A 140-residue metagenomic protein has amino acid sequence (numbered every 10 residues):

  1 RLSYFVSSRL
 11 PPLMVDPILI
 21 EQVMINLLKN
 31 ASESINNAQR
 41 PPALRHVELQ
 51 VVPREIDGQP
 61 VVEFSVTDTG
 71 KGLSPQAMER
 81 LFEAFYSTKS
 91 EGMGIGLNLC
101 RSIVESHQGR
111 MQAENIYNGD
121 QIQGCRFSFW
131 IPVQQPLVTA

Functional and structural regions predicted by a protein language model:
R1-P11: Conserved catalytic submotifs in the C-terminal HATPase_c
P12-V15, T88: Conserved micro-motifs of the catalytic ATP-binding
I20-E21: A residue-level detector for a conserved hydrophobic packing site within the catalytic ATP-binding domain
S32-P60, I116-Q121: ATP-lid-like helix-loop hinge signature
D68: Acidic ATP/Mg2+-coordinating residue in the GHKL
L73-F85: Short conserved segment of the HATPase_c
V104-E105: Detector for a conserved hydrophobic position within an alpha-helical segment of the HATPase_c
Q108-N118: Glycine-rich ATP-binding loops of the HATPase_c
